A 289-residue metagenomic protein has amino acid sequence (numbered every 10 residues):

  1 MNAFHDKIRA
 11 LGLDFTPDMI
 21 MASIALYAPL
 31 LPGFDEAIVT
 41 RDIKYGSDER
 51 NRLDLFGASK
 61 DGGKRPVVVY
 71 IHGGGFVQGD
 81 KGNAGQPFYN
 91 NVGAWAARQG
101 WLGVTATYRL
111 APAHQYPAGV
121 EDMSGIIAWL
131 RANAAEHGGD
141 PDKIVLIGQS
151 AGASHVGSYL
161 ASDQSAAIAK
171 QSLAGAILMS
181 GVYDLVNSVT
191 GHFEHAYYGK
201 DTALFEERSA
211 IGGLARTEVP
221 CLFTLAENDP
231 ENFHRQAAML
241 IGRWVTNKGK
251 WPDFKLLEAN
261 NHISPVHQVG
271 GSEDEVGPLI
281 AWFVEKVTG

Functional and structural regions predicted by a protein language model:
R9-G63: N-terminal cap/lid segment of alpha/beta-hydrolase-fold proteins
P29-P32, G181-G213, V219: Mobile cap/lid helix-loop segments that gate and shape the active-site cleft of serine hydrolases
K64-G75: Short beta-strand element of the alpha/beta-hydrolase
A84-V92, V104-D142, G270-G271: Catalytic nucleophile-loop/oxyanion-hole region of alpha/beta-hydrolase and closely related hydrolase-like folds
G125-G191: Primarily recognizes the serine-hydrolase "nucleophile elbow" in alpha/beta-hydrolase and SGNH/GDSL folds
F193-A203, L225-D253: Active-site-adjacent alpha-helix of alpha/beta-hydrolase-fold enzymes
T217, F223-A226: Short beta-strand/loop motif that positions the catalytic acidic residue of the alpha/beta-hydrolase fold
H234, A238, V245-G289: C-terminal catalytic histidine-bearing segment of alpha/beta-hydrolase fold enzymes
